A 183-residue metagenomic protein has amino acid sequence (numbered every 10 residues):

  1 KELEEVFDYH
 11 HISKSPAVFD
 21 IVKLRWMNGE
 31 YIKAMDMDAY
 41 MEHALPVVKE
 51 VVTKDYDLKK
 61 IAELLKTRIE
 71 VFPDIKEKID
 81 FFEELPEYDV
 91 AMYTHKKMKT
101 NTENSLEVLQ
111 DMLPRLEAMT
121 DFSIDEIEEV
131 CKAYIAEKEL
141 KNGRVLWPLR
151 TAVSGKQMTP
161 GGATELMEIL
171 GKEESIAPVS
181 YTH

Functional and structural regions predicted by a protein language model:
K1-V48: A conserved active-site cap/scaffold subdomain adjacent to cofactor or substrate pockets
E2, W26, K60, L64 (+4 more regions): Amphipathic alpha-helical interaction segments
W26-E30, L64-E70, P148-S154: Short, hydrophobic/amphipathic alpha-helical patches that form generic packing surfaces within helical domains
K33-M37, P73-K76, G155-A163: Short helix-capping/linker segments at secondary-structure and domain boundaries
M37, D55-L58, I124, N142-L146 (+1 more regions): Alpha-helix N-cap/helix-initiation sites
M41, L45-A133, E137-K138: Small-residue-rich helix-loop
K141-P148, A152-L170: Amphipathic alpha-helical/coiled-coil segments positioned at domain termini
T182-H183: Conserved small/polar residues in nucleotide/adenosyl-binding loops
